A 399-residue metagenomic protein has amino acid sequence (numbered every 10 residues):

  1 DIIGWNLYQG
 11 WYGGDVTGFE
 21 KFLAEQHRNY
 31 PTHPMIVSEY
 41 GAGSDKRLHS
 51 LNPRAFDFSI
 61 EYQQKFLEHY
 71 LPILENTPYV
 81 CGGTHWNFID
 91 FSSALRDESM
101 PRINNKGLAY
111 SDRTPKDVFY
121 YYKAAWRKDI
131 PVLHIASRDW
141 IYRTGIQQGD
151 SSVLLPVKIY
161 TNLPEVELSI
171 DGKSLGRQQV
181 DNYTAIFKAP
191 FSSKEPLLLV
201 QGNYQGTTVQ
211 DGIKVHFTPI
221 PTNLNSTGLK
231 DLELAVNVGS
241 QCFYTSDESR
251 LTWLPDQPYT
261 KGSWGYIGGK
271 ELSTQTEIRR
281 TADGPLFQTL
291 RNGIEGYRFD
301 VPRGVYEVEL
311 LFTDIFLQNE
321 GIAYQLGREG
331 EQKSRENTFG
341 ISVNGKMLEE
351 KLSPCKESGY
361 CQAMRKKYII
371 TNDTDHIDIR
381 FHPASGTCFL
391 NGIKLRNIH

Functional and structural regions predicted by a protein language model:
D1-Q179, K188-S192, P196-T207: Extended substrate-binding grooves/exosites of carbohydrate-active enzymes
D171-N182, E349-K356: Solvent-exposed serine/threonine-rich low-complexity stretches and specific carbohydrate-binding patches
D181-I186, Y360-M364: Aromatic sugar-binding surface patches on proteins that engage polysaccharides or sugar-phosphate polymers
T184-A189, G296-D300: Short, surface-exposed beta-strand/beta-hairpin micro-motifs centered on an aromatic residue
N203-G212, T387: Short, exposed coil/turn segments at beta-strand boundaries within extracellular/luminal domains
Q210-P221: Short beta-strand elements
I220-H399: Compositionally biased, intrinsically disordered or flexible polar/acidic segments
